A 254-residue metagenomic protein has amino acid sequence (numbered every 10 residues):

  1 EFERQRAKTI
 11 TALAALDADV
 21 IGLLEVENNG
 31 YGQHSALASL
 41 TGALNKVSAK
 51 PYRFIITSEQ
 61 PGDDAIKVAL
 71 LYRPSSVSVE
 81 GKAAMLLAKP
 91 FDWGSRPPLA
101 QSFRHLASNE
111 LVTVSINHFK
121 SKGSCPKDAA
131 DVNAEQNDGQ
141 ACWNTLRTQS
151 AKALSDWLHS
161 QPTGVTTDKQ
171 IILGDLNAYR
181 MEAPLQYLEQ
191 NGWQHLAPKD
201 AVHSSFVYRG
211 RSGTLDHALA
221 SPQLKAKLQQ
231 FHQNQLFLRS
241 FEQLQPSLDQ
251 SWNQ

Functional and structural regions predicted by a protein language model:
E1-Q254: Divalent cation-coordinating acidic motifs and surrounding scaffolds that mediate Ca2+/Mg2+/Mn2+/Zn2+-dependent binding
